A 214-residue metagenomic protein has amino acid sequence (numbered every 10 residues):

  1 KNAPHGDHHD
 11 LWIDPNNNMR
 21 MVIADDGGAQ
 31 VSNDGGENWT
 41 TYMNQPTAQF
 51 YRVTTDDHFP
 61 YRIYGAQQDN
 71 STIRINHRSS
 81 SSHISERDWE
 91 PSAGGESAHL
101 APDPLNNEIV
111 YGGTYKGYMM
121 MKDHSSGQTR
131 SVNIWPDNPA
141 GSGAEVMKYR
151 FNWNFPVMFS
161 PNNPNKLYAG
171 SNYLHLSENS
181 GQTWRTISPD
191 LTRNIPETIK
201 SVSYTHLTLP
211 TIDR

Functional and structural regions predicted by a protein language model:
K1-L207, R214: Beta-propeller blade termini and top-face loops
